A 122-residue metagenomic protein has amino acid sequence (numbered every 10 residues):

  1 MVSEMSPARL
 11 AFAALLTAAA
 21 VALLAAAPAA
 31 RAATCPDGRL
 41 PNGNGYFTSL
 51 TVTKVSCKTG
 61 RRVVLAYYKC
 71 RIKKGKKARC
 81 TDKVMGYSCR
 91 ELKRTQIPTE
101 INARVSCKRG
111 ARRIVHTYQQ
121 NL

Functional and structural regions predicted by a protein language model:
M1, A8, Y68-I72: Secondary-structure transition/hinge residues
V2-L16: Bacterial N-terminal signal peptides that target proteins for export
A13-A25: Bacterial N-terminal signal peptides
A26-A32: Sec/Tat signal peptide C-region and signal peptidase I cleavage site
C35, C57, C89: Short cysteine clusters
G38-A66: Short, surface-exposed binding/anchoring microloops in extracellular/periplasmic proteins
V64-L122: Extracytosolic low-complexity repeat regions of secreted or lipid-anchored proteins
